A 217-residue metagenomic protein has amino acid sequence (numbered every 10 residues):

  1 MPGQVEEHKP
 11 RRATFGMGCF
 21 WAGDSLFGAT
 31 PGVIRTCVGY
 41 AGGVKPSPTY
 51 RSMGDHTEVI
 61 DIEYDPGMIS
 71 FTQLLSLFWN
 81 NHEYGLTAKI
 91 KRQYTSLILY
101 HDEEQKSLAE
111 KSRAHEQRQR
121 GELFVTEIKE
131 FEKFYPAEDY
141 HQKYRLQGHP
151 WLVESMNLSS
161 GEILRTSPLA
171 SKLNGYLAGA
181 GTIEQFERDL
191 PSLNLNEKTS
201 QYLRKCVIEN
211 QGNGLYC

Functional and structural regions predicted by a protein language model:
M1-C217: Flexible coil/turn and secondary-structure edge motifs
